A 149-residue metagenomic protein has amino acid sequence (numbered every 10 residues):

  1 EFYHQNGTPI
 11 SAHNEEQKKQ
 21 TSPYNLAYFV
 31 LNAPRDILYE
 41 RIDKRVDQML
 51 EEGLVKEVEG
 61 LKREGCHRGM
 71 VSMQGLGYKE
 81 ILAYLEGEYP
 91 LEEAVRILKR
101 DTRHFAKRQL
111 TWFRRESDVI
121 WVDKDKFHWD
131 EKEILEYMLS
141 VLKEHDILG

Functional and structural regions predicted by a protein language model:
E1-G149: Phosphate/pyrophosphate-binding catalytic cores of soluble transferases and nucleic-acid-acting enzymes
